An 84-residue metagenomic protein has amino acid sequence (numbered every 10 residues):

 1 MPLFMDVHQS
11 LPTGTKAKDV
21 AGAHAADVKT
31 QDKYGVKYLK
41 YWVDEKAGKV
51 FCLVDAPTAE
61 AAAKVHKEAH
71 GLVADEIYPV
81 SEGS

Functional and structural regions predicted by a protein language model:
M1-K33, K37-L39, V43-G48, V65 (+1 more regions): Short S/T/G/P-rich N-terminal loop/turn motif that feeds into the first structured element of a domain
D55-S84: An amphipathic, aromatic/His-enriched active-site/gating alpha helix that lines ligand/cofactor pockets
